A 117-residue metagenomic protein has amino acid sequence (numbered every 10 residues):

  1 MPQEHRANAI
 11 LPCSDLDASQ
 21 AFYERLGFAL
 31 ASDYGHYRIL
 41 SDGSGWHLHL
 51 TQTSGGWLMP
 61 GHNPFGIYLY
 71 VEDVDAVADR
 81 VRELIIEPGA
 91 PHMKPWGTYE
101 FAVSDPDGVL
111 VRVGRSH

Functional and structural regions predicted by a protein language model:
M1-A18, F65-I67, G114-H117: N-terminal beta-strand motif that seeds the catalytic metal site of vicinal oxygen chelate
E4, G35, W96-T98: Loop/turn position at the start of each blade in beta-propeller repeats
S14-D17, I67-L110: Vicinal oxygen chelate
E24-A31, I85-I86: Conserved acetyl-CoA-binding loop of GNAT-fold acetyltransferases
A29-H62, L110-R115: Conserved short beta-strand elements that form part of the metal-binding/catalytic scaffold of enzyme active sites
